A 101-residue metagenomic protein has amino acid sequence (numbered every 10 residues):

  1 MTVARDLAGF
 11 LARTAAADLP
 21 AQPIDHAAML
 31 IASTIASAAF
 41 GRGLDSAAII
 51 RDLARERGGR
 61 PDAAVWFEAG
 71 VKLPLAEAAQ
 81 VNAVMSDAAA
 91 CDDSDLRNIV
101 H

Functional and structural regions predicted by a protein language model:
M1-H101: N-terminal core-entry segment
